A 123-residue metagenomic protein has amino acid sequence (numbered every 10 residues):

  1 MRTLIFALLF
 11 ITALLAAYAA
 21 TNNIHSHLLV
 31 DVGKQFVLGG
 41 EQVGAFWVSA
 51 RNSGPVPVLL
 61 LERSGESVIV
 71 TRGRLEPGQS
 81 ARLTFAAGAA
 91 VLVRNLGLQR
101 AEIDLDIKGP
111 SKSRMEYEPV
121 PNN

Functional and structural regions predicted by a protein language model:
M1-I5: Positively charged n-region of N-terminal signal peptides that target proteins for export
A7-L14: Bacterial N-terminal signal peptides
H25-Q35, G39-E41, P77-G78, G88: Tight coil/turn sites that cap or link beta-strands
G44-V48: Structural beta-strand segments of beta-rich domains
A50-G54, V93-G97: Asparagine-centered strand-capping/turn motif at beta-strand->loop junctions
P55-T71: Short, surface-exposed beta-strand/strand-loop-strand elements in extracellular ectodomains
S67-G88: Intrinsically disordered, low-complexity Pro/Gly/Ser/Thr-rich segments with frequent PxxP/GP/PP motifs and embedded
G97-N123: C-terminal partner/receptor-binding element of secreted or periplasmic proteins
